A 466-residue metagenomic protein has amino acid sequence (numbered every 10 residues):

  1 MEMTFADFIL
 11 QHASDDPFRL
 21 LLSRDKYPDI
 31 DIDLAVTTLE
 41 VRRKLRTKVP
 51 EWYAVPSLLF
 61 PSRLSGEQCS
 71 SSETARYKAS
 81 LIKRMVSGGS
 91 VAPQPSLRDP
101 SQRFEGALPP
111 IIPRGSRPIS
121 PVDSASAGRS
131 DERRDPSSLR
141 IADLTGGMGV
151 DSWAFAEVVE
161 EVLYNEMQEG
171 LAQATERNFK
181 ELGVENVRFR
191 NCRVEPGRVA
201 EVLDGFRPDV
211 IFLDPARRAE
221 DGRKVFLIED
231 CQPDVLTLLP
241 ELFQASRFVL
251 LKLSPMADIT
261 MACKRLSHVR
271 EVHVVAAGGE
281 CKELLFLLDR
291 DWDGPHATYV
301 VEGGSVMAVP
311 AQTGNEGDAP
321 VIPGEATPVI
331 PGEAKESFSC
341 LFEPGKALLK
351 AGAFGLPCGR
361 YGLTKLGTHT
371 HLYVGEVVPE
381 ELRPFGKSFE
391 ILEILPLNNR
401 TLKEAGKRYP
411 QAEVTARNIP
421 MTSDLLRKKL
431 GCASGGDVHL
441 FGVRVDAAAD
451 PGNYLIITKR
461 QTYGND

Functional and structural regions predicted by a protein language model:
M1-D466: SAM-dependent transferase fold signal centered on methyltransferase-like domains, encompassing both Class I
